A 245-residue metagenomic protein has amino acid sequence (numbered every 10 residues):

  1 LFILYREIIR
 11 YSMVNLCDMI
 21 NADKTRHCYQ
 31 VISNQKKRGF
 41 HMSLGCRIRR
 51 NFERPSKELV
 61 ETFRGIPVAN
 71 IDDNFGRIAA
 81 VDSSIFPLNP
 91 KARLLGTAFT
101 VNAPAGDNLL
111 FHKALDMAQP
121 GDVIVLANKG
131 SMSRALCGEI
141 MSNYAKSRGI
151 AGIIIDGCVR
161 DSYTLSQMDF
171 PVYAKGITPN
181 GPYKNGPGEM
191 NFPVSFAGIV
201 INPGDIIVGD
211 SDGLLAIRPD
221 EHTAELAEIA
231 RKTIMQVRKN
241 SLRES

Functional and structural regions predicted by a protein language model:
L1-L4, L16: Leucine-biased recognition of intrinsically disordered, low-complexity hydrophobic segments
L4-R10, D23-R26: Short, low-complexity, charge-dense intrinsically disordered segments
S43-P203, I217-S245: Feature captures the catalytic cores and cofactor-binding loops of soluble hydro-lyases/lyases that act on carboxylate
G213-L214: Channel- or pocket-lining gating/hinge segments that regulate access to a cavity or pore
